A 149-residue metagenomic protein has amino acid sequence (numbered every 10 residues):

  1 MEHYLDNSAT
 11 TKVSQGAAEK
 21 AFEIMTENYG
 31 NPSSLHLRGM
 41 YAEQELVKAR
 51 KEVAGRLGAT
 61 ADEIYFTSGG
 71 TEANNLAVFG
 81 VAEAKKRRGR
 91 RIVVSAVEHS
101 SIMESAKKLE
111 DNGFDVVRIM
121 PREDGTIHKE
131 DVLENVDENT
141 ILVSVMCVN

Functional and structural regions predicted by a protein language model:
M1-N149: Pyridoxal 5′-phosphate
